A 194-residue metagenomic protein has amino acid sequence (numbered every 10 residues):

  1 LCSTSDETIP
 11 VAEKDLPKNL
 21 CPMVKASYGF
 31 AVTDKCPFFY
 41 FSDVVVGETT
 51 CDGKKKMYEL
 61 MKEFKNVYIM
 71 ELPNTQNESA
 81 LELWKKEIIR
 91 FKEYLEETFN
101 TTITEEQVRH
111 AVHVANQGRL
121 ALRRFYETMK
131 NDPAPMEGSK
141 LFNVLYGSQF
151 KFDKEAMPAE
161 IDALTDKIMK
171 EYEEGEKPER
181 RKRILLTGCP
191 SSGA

Functional and structural regions predicted by a protein language model:
L1-Q107: Trp/Phe/Arg-rich N-terminal binding region typifying the photolyase-homology
I89, E93-A194: A charged, amphipathic alpha-helical module
